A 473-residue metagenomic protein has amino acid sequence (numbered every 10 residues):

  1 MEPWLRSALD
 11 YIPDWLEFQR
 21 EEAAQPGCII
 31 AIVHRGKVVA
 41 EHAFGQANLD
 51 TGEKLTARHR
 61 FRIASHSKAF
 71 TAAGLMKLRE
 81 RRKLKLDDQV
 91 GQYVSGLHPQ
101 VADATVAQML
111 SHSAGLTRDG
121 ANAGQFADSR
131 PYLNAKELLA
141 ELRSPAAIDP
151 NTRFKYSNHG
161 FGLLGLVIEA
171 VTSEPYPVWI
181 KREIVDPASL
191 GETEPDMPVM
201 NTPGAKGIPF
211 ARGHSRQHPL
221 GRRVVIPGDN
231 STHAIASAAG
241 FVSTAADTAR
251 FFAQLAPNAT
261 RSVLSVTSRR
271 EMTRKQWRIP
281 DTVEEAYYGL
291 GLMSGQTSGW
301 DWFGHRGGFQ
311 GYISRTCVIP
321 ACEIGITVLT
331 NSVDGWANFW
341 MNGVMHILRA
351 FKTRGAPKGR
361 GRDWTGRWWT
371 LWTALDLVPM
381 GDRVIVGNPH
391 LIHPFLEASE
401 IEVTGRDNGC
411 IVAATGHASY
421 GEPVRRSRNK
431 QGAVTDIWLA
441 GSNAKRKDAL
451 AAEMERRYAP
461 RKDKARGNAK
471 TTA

Functional and structural regions predicted by a protein language model:
E2-I63, K83-D88, A140-S144, W300: Short, conserved catalytic-motif segment at the N-terminal edge
K37, N48, Q100-Q310, R315-T316: Short, surface-exposed loop or secondary-structure junction motifs that flank catalytic or metal-binding residues
Q46-L49, V333-G335, S442-N443: A short acidic/small-residue loop/turn micro-motif
L86-Q100, A188: Short, glycine/proline-biased beta-turn/loop segments that scaffold the active-site neighborhood
G304, R315-S332, I437-L439: Short, well-ordered beta-strand elements
N338, N342-A473: Peripheral terminal and inter-domain segments
